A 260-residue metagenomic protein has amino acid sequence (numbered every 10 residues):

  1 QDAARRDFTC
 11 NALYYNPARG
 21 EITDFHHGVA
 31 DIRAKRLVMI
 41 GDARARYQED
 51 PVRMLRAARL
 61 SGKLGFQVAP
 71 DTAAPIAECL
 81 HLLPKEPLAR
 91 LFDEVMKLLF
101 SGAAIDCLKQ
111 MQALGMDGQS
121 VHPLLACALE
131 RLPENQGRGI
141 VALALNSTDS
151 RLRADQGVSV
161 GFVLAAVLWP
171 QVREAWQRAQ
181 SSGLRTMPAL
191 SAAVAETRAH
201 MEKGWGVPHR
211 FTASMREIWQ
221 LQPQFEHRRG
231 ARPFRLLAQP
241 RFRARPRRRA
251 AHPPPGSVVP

Functional and structural regions predicted by a protein language model:
Q1-P260: Catalytic cores of the polymerase beta-like nucleotidyltransferase superfamily and closely associated nucleotide
